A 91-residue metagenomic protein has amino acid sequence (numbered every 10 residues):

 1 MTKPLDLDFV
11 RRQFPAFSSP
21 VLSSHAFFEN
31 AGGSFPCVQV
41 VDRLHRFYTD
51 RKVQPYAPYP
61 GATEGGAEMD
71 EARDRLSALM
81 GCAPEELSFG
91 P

Functional and structural regions predicted by a protein language model:
M1-P91: Pyridoxal 5′-phosphate
